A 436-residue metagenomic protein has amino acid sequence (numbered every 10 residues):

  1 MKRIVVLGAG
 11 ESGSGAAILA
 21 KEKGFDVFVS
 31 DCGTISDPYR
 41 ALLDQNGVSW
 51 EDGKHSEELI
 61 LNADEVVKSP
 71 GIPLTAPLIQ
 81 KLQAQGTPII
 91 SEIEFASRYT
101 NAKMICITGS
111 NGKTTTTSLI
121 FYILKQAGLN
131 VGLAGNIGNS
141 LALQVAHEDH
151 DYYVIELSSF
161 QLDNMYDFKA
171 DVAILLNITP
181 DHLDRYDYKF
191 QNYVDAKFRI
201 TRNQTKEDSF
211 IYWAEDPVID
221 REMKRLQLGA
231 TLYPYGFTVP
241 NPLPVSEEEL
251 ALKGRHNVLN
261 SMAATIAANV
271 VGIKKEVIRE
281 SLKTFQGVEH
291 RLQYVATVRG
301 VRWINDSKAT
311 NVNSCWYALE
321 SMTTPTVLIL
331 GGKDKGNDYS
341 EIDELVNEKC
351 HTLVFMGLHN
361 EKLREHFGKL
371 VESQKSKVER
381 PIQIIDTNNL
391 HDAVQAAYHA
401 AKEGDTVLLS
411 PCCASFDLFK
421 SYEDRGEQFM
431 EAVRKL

Functional and structural regions predicted by a protein language model:
M1-S91, F95, K253, E365: N-terminal leader/targeting and accessory segments in enzymes
R3, G15-K23, L250-H351: Nucleotide phosphate-binding/pyrophosphate-handling subdomain across enzymes that bind or process nucleotide phosphates
E11, P73, N111-T115, V258 (+2 more regions): Residue-level detector of alpha-helix initiation sites
A20, V66, I107, N136 (+12 more regions): Residue-level signal for inorganic ion chemistry
K21-E22, E57-A63, P70-A214, V218-A230 (+3 more regions): Phosphate-binding loop of NTP-binding sites
D26-G33, F210-A214, I329-L330, K349-L358: Short internal beta-strands
Y39-A41, S340-G404: C-terminal helical cap/extension that packs against the catalytic core of soluble nucleotide-cofactor enzymes
A84, Q227-T231, V239-L243, G368-Q383: Short, basic, low-complexity termini and linkers enriched in Ser/Thr/Gly/Pro that act as targeting/leader peptides
